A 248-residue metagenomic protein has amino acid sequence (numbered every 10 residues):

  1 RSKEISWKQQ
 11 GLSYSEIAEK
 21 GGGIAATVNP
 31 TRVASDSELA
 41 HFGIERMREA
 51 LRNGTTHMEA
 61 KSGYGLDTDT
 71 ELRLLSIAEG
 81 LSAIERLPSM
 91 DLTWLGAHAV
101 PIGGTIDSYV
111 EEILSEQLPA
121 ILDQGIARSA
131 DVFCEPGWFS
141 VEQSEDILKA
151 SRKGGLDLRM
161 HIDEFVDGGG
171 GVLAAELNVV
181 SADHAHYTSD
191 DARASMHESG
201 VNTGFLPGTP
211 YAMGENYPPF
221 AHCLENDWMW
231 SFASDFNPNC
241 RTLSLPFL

Functional and structural regions predicted by a protein language model:
R1-E4: Di-metal (Zn2+ and/or Mg2+/Mn2+) metal-binding site signature of metallo-dependent hydrolases with the MBL/beta-CASP
K8: Conserved P-loop/Walker A NTP-binding site and adjacent catalytic elements of P-loop NTPases
L12-A26: Short, conserved aromatic-histidine micro-motifs
A18, G96-H98, P207: Residues at the C-termini of beta-strands that transition into short coil/loop
G22-G43, R48-E49, T56-G168, P238: Metal-coordinating catalytic core of metallo-dependent amide/deamination hydrolases
D157-L158, E164-L248: Active-site-adjacent C-terminal substructures of enzyme catalytic domains
